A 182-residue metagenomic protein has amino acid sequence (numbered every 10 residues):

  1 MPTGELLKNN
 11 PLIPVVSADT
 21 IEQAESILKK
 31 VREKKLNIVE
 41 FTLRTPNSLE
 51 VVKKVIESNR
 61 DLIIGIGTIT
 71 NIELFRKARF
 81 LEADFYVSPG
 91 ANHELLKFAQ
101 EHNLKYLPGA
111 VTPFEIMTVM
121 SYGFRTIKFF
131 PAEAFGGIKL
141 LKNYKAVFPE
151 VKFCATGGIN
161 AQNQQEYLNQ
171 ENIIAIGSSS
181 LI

Functional and structural regions predicted by a protein language model:
M1-E82, A161-Q162, E171: Conserved N-terminal beta1-alpha1 strand-loop-helix module at the mouth
V15-S17, N37-T45, L62-T70, A83-A91 (+3 more regions): Catalytic beta/alpha-barrel core
E25-K29, K53, R76, L96-K97 (+3 more regions): Alpha-helical segments flanking ligand/cofactor-binding loops in enzyme cores
R32-N37, S58-D61, F80-Y86, Q100-L107 (+3 more regions): Glycine-enriched alpha-helix->loop->beta-strand junction motifs that scaffold or abut catalytic
T45-I72, N92-T112, L140-A155: Alpha-helix-loop-beta-strand connector modules within alpha/beta enzyme cores
F85-L95, K128-I138, N160, E171-I182: Glycine-rich phosphate-binding active-site loops on the catalytic face of alpha/beta enzymes
Y144-I182: Hydrophobic secondary-structure block in the mid-to-C-terminal portion of proteins
